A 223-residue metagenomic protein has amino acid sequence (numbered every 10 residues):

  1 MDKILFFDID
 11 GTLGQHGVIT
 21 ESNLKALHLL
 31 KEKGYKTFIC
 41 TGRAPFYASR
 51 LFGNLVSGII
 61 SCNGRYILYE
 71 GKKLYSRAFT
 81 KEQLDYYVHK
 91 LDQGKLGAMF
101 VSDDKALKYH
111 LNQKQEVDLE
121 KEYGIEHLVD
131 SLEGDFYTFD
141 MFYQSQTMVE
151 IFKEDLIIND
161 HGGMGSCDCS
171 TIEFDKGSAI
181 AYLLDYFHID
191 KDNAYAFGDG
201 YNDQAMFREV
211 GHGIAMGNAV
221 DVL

Functional and structural regions predicted by a protein language model:
D2-I19, T41, F207: Asp-based phosphoryl-transfer active-site loop
H16-K114: Active-site phosphate-binding/coordination module
S22, F46-R50, A179, A205-M206 (+1 more regions): Phosphate- and divalent-cation-binding pockets in alpha/beta enzyme and binding domains that engage nucleotide-derived
R43-P45, G64, Y143-T147, G217-D221: Short, polar loop motifs at secondary-structure junctions
I59, G213-A215: Short, well-ordered beta-strand core segments
L68-K72, S170-E173, L223: Short, charged, surface-exposed secondary-structure boundary motifs
G94-G97, V101-E209, N218: Conserved acidic, metal-coordinating active-site core of Asp-based, Mg2+-dependent phosphoryl-transfer enzymes
